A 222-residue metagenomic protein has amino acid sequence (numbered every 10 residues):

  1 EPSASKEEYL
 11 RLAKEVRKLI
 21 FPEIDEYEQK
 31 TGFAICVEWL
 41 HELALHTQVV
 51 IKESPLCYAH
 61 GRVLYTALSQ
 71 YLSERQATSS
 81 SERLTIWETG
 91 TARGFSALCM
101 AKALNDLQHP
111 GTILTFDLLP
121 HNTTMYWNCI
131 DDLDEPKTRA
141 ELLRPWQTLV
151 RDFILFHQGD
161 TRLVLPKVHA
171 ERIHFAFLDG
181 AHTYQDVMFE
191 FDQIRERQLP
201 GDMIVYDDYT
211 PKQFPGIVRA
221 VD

Functional and structural regions predicted by a protein language model:
E1-T31: N-terminal auxiliary segments of SAM/dcSAM-dependent transferases
S3, F33, P200-M203: Generic detection of intrinsically disordered/low-complexity segments and helix-coil linkers/edges
Y9, A13, E38-L40, A44-P55 (+1 more regions): S-adenosylmethionine/decaboxylated-SAM
D25-L45: Short alpha-helical hairpin
